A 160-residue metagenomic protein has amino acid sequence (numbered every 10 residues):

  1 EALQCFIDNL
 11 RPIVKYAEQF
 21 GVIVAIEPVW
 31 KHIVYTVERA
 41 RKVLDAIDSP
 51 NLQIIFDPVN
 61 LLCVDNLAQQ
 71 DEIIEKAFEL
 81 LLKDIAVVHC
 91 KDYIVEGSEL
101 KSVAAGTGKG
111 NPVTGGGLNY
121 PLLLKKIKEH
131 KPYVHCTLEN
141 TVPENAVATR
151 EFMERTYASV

Functional and structural regions predicted by a protein language model:
E1-F56: Active-site acidic/histidine proton-transfer and metal-coordination neighborhood in alpha/beta enzyme cores
V37-V160: Histidine-acidic metal/acid-base catalytic patches
